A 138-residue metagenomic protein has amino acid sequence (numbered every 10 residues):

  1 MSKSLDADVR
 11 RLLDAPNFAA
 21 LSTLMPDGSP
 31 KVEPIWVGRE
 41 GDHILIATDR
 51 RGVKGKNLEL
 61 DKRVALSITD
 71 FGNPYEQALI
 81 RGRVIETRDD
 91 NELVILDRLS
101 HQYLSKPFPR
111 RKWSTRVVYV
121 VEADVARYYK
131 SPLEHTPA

Functional and structural regions predicted by a protein language model:
M1-F18, A138: Extreme N-terminal tail/first-helix region
S2-S4, Y75-A138: Charged, gly/pro-rich active-site loop segments
R10-R11, W36, K56, F108-R111: Short secondary-structure boundary/capping segments
L13, N57-L58, L99, V121: A generic structural signal for nonpolar/aromatic side chains embedded in well-ordered alpha-helices
P16-R50, L58, V64-I68, L79-I80: Short beta-strand segments
D27-S29, D70-P74, K112-W113: A short beta-turn/loop motif at secondary-structure boundaries
V53: Short alpha-helical
